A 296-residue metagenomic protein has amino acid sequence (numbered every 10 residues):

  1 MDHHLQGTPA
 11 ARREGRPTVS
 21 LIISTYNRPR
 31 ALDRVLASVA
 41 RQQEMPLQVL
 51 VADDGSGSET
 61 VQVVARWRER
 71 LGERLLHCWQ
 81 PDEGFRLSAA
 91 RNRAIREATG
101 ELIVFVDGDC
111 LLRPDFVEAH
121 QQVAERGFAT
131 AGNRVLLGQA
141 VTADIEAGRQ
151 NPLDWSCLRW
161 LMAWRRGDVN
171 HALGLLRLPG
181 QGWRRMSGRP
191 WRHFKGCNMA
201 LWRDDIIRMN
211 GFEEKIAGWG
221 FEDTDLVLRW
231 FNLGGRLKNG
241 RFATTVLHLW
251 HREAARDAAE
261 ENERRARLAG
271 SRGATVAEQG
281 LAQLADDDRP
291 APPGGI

Functional and structural regions predicted by a protein language model:
M1-R41: N-proximal low-complexity "stem/linker" segments adjacent to membrane-targeting elements
P17-S20, Q48, D225: Cell-envelope/extracellular polymer assembly enzymes that use nucleotide-activated donors
L36-G84: Acidic donor-binding segment of Leloir-type glycosyltransferases
P81-A98, D115: Glycine-rich, basic loop-to-helix element that forms the pyrophosphate-binding segment of sugar-nucleotide handling
I103: Short aromatic/hydrophobic "clamp" motif used to bind/position activated sugar donors
D107-L111: The conserved acidic donor/metal-binding loop of glycosyltransferases
D115-W164: Conserved donor NDP-sugar-binding/catalytic core segment of glycosyltransferases
H193-N210, A217-G235, R241-F242: A short, conserved alpha-helix in the catalytic core of glycosyltransferases
